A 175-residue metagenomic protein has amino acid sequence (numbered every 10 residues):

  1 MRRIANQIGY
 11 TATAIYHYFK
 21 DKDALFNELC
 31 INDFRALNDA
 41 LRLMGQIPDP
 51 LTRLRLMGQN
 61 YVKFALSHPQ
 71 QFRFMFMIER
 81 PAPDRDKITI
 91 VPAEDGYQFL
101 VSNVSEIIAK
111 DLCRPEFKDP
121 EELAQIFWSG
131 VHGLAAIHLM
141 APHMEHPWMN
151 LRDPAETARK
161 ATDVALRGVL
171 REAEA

Functional and structural regions predicted by a protein language model:
M1-A24, E28: Helix-turn-helix
Q7, A24-M44, L56-K63, F74 (+6 more regions): Alpha-helical structural segments
T11-A14, N38-R42, M77-P83, A141-H146: A short small-residue
A36-I47, G130-H138: Solvent-exposed, amphipathic alpha-helical segments
R42-Q71, E94-D95, R114-F127: Hydrophobic alpha-helical connector segments
R55-M77, Q98-S102, W128-L139, R167: Helical hydrophobic small-molecule/effector-binding pocket
Q70-S102, E106-A109, C113, W148-R152: Short secondary-structure transition hinges
P83-K87, I108-T162, E172-A175: Hydrophobic/aromatic-rich alpha-helical bundle segments in the mid-to-C-terminal region
